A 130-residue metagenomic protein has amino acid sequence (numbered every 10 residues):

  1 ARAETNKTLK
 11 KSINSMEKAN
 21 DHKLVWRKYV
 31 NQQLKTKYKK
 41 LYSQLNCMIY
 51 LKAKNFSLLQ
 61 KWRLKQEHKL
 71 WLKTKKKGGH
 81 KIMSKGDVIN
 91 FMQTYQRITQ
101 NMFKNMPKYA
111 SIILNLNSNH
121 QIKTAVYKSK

Functional and structural regions predicted by a protein language model:
R2-K130: Conserved NTP phosphate-binding and transfer environment spanning the P-loop NTPase/kinase superfamily
